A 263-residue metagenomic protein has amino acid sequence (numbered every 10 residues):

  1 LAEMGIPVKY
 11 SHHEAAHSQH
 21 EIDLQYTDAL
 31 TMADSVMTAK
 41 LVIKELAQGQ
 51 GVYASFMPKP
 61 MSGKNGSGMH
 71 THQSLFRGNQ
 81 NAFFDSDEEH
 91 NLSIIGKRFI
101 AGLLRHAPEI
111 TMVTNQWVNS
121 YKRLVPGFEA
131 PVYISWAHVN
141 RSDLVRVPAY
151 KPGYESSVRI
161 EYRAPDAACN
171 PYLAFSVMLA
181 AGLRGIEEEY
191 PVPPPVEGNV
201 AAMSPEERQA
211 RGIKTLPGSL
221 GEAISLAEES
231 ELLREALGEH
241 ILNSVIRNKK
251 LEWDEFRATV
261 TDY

Functional and structural regions predicted by a protein language model:
L1-M37: Active-site acidic/histidine clusters and adjacent loop/turn architecture that either coordinate catalytic ions
G5, G66-G68, G182: Glycine-centered flexibility sites
P7-S11, Y53-P58: A short linear hydrophobic-aromatic micro-motif
S11-A16, K64, S135-A137, G153: Short glycine/proline-enriched loop/turn "hinge" motifs that connect secondary-structure elements and lie
H13, H17-Q25, M57-N79: Histidine-centered divalent-metal-coordination microenvironment in nucleic-acid enzymes
T38, V42-Q48, V52-S55, F76-Y263: Catalytic-core signal marking the mid-to-C-terminal active-site face
